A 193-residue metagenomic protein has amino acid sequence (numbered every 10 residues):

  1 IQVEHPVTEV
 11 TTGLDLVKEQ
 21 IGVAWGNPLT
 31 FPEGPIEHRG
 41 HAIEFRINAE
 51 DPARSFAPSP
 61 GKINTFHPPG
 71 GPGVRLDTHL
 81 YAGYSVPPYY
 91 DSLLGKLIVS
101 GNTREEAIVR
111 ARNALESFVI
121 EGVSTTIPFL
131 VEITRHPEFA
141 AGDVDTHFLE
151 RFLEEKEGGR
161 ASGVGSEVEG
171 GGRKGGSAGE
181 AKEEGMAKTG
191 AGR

Functional and structural regions predicted by a protein language model:
Q2-R193: Catalytic cores of soluble metabolic enzymes centered on carboxylation/carboxyl-transfer
